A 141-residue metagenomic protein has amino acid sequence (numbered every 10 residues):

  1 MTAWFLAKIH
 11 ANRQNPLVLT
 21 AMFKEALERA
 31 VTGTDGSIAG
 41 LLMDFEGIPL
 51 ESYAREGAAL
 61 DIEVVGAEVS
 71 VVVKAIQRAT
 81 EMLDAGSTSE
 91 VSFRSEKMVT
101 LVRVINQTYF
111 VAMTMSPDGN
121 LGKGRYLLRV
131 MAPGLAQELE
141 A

Functional and structural regions predicted by a protein language model:
T2-A39, M43-A141: Non-catalytic interaction/Regulatory regions outside core domains
